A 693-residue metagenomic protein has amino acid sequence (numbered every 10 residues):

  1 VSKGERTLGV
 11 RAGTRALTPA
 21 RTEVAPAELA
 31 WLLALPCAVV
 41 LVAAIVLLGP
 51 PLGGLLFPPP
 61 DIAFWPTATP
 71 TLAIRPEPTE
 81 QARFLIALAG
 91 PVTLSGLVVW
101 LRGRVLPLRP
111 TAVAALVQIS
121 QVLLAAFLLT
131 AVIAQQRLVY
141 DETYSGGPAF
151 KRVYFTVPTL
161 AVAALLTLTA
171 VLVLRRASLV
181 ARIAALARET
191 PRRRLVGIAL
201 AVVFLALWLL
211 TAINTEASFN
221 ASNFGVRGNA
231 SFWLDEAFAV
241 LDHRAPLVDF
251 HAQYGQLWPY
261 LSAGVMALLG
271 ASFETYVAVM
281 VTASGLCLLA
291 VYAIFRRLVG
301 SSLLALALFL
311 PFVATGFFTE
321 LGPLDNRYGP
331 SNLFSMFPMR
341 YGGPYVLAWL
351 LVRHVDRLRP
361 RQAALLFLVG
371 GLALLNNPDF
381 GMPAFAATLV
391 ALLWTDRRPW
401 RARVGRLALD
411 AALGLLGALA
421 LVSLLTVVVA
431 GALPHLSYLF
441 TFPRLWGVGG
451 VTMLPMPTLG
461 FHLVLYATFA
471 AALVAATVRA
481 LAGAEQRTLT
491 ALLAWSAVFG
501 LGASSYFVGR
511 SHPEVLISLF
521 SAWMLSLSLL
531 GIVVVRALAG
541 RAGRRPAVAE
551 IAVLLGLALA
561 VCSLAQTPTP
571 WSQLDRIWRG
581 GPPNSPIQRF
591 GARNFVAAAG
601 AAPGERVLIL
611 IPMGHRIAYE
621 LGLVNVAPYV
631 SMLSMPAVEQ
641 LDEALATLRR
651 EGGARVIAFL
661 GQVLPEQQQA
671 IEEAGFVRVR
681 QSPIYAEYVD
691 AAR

Functional and structural regions predicted by a protein language model:
I62-E80, E142-F150, E236-F238, P259-G264 (+2 more regions): Juxtamembrane membrane-water interface segments that cap and precede transmembrane helices
R83-F84, T143-A164, P311-V352, N376 (+1 more regions): Membrane-interface micro-motifs in multi-pass membrane enzymes
P148-V162, L333, M382-P383, G509-G543: Hydrophobic/aromatic-rich transmembrane helices and adjacent perimembrane loops
F232, F238, D242, V248-E274: Short hydrophobic/aromatic helix or loop-helix immediately within or flanking a transmembrane segment in polytopic
A252-Q253, R576, S585-A637, L645-A646 (+2 more regions): Short periplasmic/luminal acceptor-recognition loop of GT-C membrane glycosyltransferases, typified by
A278-L308, A314, V346-W349: Transmembrane-helix motifs of polytopic, lipid-linked glycan transferases
M339-A363, A471-R487, G531: Membrane-interface transmembrane helices that cradle and orient dolichyl/undecaprenyl
A363-P378, A384-L389, L416, F499-S505: Membrane-interface alpha helices of multi-pass inner-membrane proteins
